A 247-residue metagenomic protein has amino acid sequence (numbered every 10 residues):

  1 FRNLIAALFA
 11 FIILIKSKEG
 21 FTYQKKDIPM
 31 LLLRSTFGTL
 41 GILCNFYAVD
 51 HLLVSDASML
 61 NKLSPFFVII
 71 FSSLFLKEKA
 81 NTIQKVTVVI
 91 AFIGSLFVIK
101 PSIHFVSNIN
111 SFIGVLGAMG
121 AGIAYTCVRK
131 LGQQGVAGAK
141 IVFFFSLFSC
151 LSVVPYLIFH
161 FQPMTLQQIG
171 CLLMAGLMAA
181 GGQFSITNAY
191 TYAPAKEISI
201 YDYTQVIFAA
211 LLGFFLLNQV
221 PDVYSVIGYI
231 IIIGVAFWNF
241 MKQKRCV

Functional and structural regions predicted by a protein language model:
F1, S58-L63, G135-L147, Q183-F214: Helix-helix packing/entry segments at the starts of transmembrane helices
F1-I5, P29, L33-T36, L63 (+8 more regions): Hydrophobic residues within alpha-helical transmembrane segments of multi-pass solute transporters/permease subunits
L4, S35-L43, P65-I70, S95-L96 (+6 more regions): Hydrophobic/small/kink-forming positions within alpha-helical transmembrane segments of polytopic membrane proteins
A7-L33, T82, V106, Q134-A139 (+4 more regions): Membrane-interface interhelical linkers
Y23-D27, S95, K100-G120, I158-M174 (+1 more regions): Juxtamembrane helix-entry segments on the extracytoplasmic side of multipass membrane proteins
Y47, S64-V86, I207-V226: C-terminal transmembrane-helix exit sites in multi-pass transporters
L52, E78-A80, G135-V136, A193 (+1 more regions): Membrane-helix interface residues
I83-K100, Y224-Q243: Hydrophobic transmembrane alpha-helices of multi-pass small-molecule transport proteins
